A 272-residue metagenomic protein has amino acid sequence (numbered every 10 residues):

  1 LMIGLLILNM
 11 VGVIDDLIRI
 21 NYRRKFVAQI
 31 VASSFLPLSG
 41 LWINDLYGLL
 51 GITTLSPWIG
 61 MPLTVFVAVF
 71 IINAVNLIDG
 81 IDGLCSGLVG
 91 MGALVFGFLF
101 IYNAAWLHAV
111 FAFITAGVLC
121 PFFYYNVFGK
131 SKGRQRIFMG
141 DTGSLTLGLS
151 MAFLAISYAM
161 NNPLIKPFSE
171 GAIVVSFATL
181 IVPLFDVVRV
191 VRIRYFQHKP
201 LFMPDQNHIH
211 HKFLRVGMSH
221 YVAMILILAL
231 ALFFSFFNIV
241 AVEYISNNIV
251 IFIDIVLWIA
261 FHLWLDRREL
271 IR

Functional and structural regions predicted by a protein language model:
L1-V187: "…together with the soluble PPM/PP2C metallo-phosphatase catalytic core" -> "…together with the soluble PPM/PP2C
N9, A32-L38, L119, V250-E269: Hydrophobic core of alpha-helical transmembrane segments in multi-pass integral membrane proteins
N21-K25, S56, S219-A223, S246-V250: Membrane-interface starts of transmembrane alpha-helices
V118, L147-S150, V216-F236: Hydrophobic membrane-spanning alpha-helices of multi-pass integral membrane proteins
K130-Q135, R189-Y221: Cytosolic, membrane-interface loops and tails of multi-pass inner-membrane proteins
F185-P200, W258-R272: Membrane-helix cytosolic exit motif
S235-I253: Extracellular/periplasmic helix-loop-helix junctions in multi-pass membrane proteins
